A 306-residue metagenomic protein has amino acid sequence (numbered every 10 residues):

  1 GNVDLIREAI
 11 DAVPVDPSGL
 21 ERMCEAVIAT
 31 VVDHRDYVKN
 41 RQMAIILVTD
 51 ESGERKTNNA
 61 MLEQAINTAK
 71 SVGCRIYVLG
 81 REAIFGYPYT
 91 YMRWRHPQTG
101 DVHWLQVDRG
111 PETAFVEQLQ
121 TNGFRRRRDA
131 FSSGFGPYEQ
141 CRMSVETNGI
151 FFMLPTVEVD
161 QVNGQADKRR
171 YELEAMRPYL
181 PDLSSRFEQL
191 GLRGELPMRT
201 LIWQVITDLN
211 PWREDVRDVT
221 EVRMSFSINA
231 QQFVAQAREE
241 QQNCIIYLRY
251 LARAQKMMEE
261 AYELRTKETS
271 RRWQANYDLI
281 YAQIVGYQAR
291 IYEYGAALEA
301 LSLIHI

Functional and structural regions predicted by a protein language model:
G1, L47-E51, L79-E82, L154-V157: Active-site-proximal beta-strand/loop segments in catalytic clefts of secreted hydrolases
D4-M43, G53-K56, G80-Y89: Von Willebrand factor
K39-A44, K70-Y77, T147-I150: Loop/turn elements at helix/coil->beta-strand transitions in domains of secreted/extracellular proteins
E51-R142: VWA/integrin I-like adhesion module and closely mimicked acidic/polar interface patches used
D101-I245, R249-Y250, K256-S270: C-terminal "exit" segments of structured domains
R272, Y277-L279: Residue signature of alpha-solenoid helical repeat architecture, marking inter-repeat boundaries and helix-start
H305-I306: Conserved small/polar residues in nucleotide/adenosyl-binding loops
